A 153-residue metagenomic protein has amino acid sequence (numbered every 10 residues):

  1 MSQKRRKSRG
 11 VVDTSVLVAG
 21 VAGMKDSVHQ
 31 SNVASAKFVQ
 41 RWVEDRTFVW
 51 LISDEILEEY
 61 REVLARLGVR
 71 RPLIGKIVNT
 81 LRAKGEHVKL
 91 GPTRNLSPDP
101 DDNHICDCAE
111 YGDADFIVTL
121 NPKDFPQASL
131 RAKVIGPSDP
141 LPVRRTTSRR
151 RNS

Functional and structural regions predicted by a protein language model:
M1-W50: Short, well-structured N-terminal submotif of metal-dependent ribonuclease cores
S8, F116, R131-A132: The start of beta-strands in P-loop NTPase/AAA+ ATPase cores
T14, D54, L120-P122: Short secondary-structure boundary segments
L17-V18, E58, D124-P126: Short, active-site-adjacent cap segments at secondary-structure transitions
A19-V21, V63, A128, V143-R144: Residues that scaffold the ATP/ADP-binding catalytic core of kinase and kinase-like folds
V39-L96: PIN-domain endoribonuclease scaffold, especially VapC-family toxins
A83-K123: Active-site neighborhoods of divalent-metal-dependent phosphate/nucleic-acid chemistry enzymes
P122-S153: Acidic, PIN/NYN-like endoribonuclease modules and their adjacent C-terminal/linker elements
